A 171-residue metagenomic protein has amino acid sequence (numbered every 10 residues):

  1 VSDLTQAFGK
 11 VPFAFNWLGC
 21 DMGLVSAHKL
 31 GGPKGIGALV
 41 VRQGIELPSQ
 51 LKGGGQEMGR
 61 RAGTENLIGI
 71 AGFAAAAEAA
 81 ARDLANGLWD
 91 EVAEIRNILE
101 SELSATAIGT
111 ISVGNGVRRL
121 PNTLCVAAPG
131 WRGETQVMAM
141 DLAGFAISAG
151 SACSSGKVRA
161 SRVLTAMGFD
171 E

Functional and structural regions predicted by a protein language model:
V1-E171: Pyridoxal 5′-phosphate
